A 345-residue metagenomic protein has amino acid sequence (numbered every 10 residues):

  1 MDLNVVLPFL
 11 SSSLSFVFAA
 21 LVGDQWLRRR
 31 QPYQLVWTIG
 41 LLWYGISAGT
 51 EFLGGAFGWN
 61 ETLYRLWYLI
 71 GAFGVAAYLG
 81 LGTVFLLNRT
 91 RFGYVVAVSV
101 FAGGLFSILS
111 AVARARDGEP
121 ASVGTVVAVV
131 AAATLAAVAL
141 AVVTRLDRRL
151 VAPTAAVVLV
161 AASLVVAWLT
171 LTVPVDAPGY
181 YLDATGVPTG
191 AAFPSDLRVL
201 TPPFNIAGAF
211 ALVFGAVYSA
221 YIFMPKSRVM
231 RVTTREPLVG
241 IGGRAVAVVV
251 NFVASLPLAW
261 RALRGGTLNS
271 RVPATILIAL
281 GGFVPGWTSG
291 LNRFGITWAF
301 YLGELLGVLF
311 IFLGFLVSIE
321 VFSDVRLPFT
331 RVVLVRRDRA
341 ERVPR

Functional and structural regions predicted by a protein language model:
M1-R28, A141, A207-I222, N251: First transmembrane helix
D2-S15, Q31-S110, R116-T134, Y301-L309: Individual alpha-helical transmembrane segments in multi-pass integral membrane proteins
G23-W37, V84-V96, V142-T154, F223-R231 (+1 more regions): Membrane-interface helix-boundary motifs at transmembrane edges
V84-L182, E236-R244: The cytoplasmic-loop to transmembrane-helix boundary for the fourth helix
S122-V127, P194-A211: A loop-to-helix transmembrane entry motif
V143-V160, V217-L280: Membrane-helix boundary/juxtamembrane motif in polytopic membrane proteins
V175-D196: Membrane-interface interhelical connector segments
F214-I222, S255-R345: C-terminal transmembrane-bundle signature of multipass membrane proteins, characterized by strong activation on
